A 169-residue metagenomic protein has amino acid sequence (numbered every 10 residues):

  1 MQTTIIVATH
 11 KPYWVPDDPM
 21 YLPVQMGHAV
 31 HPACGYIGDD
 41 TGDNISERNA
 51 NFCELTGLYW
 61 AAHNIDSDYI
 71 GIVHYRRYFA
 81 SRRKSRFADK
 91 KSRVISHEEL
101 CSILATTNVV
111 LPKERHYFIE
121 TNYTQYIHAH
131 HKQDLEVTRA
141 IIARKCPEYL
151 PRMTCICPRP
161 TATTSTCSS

Functional and structural regions predicted by a protein language model:
M1-S169: ER/Golgi luminal nucleotide-sugar-dependent glycosyltransferases, focusing on the catalytic module
